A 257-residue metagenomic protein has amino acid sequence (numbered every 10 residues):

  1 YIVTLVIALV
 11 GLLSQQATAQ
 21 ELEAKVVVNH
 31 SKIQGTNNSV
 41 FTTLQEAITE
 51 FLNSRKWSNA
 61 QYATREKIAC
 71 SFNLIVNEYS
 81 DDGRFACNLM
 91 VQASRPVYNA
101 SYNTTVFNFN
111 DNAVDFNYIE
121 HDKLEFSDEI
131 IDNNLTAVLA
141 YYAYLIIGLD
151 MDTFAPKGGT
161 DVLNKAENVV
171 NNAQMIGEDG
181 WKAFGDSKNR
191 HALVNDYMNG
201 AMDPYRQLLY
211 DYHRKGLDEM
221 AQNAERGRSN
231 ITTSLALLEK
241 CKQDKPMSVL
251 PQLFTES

Functional and structural regions predicted by a protein language model:
I2-L13: Sec-dependent N-terminal signal peptides
L13-A19: Sec/Tat signal peptide C-region and signal peptidase I cleavage site
Q20-A86, V97-N99: Start-of-domain marker
S31-N38, E125-N133, Q243: Second-shell loop/turn segments in exported
G83-N195: Acidic/His-rich structured neighborhood in mature extracellular/periplasmic domains
A155-L250: Flexible, glycine-rich surface segments
L250-S257: Long, amphipathic, charge-rich alpha-helical segments that form helical bundles/coiled-coils
